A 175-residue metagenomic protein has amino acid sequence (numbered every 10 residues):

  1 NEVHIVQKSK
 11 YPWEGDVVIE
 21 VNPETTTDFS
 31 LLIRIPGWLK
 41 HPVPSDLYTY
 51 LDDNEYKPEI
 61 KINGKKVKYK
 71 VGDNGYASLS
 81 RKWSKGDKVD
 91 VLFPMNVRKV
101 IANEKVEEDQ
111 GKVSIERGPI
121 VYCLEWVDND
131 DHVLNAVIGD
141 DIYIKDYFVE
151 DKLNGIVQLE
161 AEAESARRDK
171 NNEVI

Functional and structural regions predicted by a protein language model:
N1-E20, V43, L47-I62, K68-G72 (+4 more regions): C-terminal beta-rich recognition modules with glycine/proline-rich loops and embedded aromatic residues
I19-F29: Extracellular and analogous surface-interaction loops
N22, R34-P36, G118: Structured loops at beta-to-helix junctions and adjacent beta-edge loops in soluble globular domains
T27-L51: Surface-exposed beta-strand/loop patches in extracellular or lumenal glycoproteins
